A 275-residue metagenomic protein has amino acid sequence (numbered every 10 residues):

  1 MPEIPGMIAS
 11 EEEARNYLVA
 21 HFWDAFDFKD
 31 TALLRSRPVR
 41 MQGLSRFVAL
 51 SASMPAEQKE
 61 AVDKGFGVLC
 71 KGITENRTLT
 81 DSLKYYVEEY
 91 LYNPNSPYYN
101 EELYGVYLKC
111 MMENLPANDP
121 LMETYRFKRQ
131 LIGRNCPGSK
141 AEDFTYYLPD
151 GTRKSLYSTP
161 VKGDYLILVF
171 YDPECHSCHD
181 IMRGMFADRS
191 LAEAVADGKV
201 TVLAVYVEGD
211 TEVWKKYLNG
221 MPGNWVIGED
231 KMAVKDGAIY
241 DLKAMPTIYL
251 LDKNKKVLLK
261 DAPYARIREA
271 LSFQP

Functional and structural regions predicted by a protein language model:
M1-R153: Oxidative protein folding and maturation machinery
L131-K162, M182-R183, R189-D197: Flexible internal linker/loop segments at domain or repeat junctions
K140, D164, K243-M245: Short, small/polar residue-rich loop motifs at catalytic or cofactor-binding pockets
T145-Y146, F170, L250: Hydrophobic beta-strand positions
S155-F186, T201-L203: Short active-site neighborhood of thiol/selenol oxidoreductases, capturing the structured segment around
H179-N219, M232-G237: Structural microenvironment flanking redox-active thiols in thiol-disulfide oxidoreductases
G184, A244-P275: Non-catalytic, surface beta->alpha helical segment in thiol-disulfide oxidoreductase systems
K215-Y249, K253: Short, internal strand/loop/helix patches that form the active-site neighborhood or redox-interaction surface
